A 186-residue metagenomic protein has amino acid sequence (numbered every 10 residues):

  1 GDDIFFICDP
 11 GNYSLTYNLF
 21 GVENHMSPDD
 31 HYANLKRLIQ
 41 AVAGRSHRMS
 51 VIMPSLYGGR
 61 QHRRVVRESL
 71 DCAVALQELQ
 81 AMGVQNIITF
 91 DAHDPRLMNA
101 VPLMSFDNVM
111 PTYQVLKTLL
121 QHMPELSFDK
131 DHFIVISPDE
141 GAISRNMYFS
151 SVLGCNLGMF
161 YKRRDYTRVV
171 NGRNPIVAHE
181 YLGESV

Functional and structural regions predicted by a protein language model:
G1-V186: PRPP-associated nucleotide enzymes
